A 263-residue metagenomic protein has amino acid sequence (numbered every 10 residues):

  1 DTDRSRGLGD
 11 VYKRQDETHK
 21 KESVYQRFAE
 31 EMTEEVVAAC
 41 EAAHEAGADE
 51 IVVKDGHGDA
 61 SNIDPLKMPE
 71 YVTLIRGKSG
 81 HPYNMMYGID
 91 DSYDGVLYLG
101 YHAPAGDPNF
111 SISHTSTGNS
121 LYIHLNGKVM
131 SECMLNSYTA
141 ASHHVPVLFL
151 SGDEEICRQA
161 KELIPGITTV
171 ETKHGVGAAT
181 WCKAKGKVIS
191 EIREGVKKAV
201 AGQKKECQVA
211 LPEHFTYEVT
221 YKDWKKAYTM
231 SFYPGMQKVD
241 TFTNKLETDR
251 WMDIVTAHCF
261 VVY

Functional and structural regions predicted by a protein language model:
D1-Y12: Single conserved hydrophobic/aromatic residue that forms the stacking wall/gate of nucleotide- or nucleobase-binding
R6, G56-H57, L99-A105, E154-I156: Short glycine-enriched loops at secondary-structure junctions
D16-E41: Short catalytic helix/loop segments, enriched in acidic residues and glycine and frequently bearing histidine
V36-D91: Glycine-rich nucleotide/cofactor/substrate-binding loop typically near the N-terminus or early in the first domain
R76-N119: N-terminal glycine-rich phosphate/adenylate-binding segment common to multiple enzyme folds
T117-H143, S151-I156: Active-site glycine-rich loop that binds ribose-phosphate moieties when present
S142-V147, S151-G195: Active-site rim beta-loop-alpha module in soluble metabolic enzymes
V188-Y263: C-terminal accessory domains and tails appended to enzymatic cores
